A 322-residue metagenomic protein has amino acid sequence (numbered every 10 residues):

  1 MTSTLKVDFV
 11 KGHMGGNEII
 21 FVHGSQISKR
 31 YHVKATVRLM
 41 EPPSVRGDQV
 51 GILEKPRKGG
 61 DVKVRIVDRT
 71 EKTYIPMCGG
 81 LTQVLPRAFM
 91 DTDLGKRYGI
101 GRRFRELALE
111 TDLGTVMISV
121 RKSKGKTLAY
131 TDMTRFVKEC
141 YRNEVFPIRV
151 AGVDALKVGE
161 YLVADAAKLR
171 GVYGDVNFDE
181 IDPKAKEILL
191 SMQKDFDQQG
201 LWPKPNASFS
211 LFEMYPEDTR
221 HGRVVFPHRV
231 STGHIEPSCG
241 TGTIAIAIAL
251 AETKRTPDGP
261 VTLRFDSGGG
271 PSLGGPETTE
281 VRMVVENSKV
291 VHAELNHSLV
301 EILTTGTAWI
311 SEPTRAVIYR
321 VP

Functional and structural regions predicted by a protein language model:
M1-Y130, F136-Y141, D154-K157, L162-P322: A glycine-rich beta-to-alpha transition motif near the start of alpha/beta enzyme domains, typified by
F146: Ligand-binding beta-strand-loop-alpha-helix segment within the catalytic cores of soluble metabolic enzymes
